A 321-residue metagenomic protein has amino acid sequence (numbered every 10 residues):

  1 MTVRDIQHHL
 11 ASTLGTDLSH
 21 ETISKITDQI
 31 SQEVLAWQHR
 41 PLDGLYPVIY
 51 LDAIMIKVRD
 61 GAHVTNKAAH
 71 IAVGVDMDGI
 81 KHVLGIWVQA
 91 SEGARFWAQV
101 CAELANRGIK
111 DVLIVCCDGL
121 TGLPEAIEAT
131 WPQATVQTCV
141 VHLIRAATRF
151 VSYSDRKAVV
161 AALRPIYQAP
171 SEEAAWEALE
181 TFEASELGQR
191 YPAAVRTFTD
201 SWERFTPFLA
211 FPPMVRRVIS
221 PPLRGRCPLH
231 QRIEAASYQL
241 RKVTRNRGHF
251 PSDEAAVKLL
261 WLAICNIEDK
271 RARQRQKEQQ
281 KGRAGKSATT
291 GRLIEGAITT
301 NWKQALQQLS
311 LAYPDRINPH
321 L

Functional and structural regions predicted by a protein language model:
M1-L10, L179: Short, charged amphipathic recognition helices of the HTH superfamily and cognate SANT/SANTA-like modules
V3, H20, T27, V48 (+12 more regions): Amphipathic alpha-helical transducer elements in NTP-driven molecular machines
I6, I23, D52, A72 (+9 more regions): Mobile genetic element proteins and their domesticated derivatives, centered on retroelements and DNA transposons
H9, T13-H20, K25-C117, T121 (+2 more regions): RNase H-like nuclease fold core
H9-T16, Q29-E33, W37-R40, E103-R107 (+10 more regions): Conserved, well-folded catalytic cores of nucleic-acid-processing and energy-transducing macromolecular machines
E21-K25, E33, V48-L51, I56 (+8 more regions): Structured, non-transmembrane catalytic/binding cores
I114-T121, A126-A162: Conserved beta-strand -> loop -> alpha-helix junction used to position metal-binding or nucleic-acid-contacting
P165-L321: Acidic/histidine-rich catalytic cores and adjacent linkers of DNA breakage/strand-transfer/modification proteins
